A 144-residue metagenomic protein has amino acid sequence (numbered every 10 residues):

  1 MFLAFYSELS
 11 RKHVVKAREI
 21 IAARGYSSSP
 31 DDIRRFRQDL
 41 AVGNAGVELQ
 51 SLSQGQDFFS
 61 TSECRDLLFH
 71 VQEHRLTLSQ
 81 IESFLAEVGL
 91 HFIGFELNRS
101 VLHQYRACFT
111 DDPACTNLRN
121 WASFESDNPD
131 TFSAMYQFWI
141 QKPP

Functional and structural regions predicted by a protein language model:
M1-L52: Conserved class I S-adenosyl-L-methionine
I33-P144: Rossmann-like AdoMet/SAM-dependent catalytic core
